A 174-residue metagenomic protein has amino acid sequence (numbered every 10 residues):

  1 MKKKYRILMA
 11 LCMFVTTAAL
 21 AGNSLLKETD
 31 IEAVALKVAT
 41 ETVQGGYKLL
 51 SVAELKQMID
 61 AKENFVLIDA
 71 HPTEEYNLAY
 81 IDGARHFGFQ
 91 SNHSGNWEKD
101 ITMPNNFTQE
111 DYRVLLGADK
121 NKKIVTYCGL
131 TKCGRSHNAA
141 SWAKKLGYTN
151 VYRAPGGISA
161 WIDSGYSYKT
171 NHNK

Functional and structural regions predicted by a protein language model:
M1-M9: Bacterial N-terminal signal peptides that target proteins for export
L8, F14-L78, H172-K174: Flexible, polar/low-complexity N-terminal or interdomain linker segments that lie immediately upstream of folded
A39-G46, W97-D100, T126-T131: Second-shell loop/turn segments in exported
Q44, K56-K122, N171: Positively charged, proline/Ser/Thr-rich regional signature most characteristic of the Rhodanese/CDC25-like
D69-P72, D82, S91, C128-K132 (+2 more regions): A mature extracytoplasmic/lumenal domain signature
L78-Y80, H137-A139, D163-G165: Short, solvent-exposed loop/turn and secondary-structure capping segments
N105-W161: Catalytic cysteine-centered active loop of the rhodanese-like fold, especially the PTP/DSP P-loop
I158, I162-K174: Extracellular/periplasmic juxtamembrane helices and adjacent flexible linkers that interface with membrane partners
